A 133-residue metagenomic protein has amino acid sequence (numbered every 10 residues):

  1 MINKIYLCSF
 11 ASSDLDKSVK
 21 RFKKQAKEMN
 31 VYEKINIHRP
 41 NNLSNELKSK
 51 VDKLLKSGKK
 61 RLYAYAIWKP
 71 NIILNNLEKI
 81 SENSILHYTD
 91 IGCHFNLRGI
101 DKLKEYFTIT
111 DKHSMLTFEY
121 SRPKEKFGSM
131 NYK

Functional and structural regions predicted by a protein language model:
M1-K133: Glycosyltransferase catalytic domains, chiefly GT-A lineage
